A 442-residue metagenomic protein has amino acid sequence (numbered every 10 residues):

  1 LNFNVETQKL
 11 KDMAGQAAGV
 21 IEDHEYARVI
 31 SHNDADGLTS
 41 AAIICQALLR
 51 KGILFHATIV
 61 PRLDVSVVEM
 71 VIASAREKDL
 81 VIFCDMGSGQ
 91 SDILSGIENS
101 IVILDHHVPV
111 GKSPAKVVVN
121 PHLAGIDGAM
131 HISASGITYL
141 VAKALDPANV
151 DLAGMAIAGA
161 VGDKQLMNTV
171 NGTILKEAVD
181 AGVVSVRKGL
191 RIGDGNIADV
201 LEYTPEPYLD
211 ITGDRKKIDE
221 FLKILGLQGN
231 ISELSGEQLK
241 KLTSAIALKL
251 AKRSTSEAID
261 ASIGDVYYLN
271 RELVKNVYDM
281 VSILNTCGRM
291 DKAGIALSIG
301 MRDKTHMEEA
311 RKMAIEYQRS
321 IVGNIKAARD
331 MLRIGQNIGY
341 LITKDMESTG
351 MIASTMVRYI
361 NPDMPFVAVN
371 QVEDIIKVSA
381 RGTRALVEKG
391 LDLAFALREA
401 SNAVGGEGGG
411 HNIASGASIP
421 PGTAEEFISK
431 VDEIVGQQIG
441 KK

Functional and structural regions predicted by a protein language model:
L1-S282, C287-K442: Replace "Mg2+/Mn2+-dependent" with "divalent metal-dependent
